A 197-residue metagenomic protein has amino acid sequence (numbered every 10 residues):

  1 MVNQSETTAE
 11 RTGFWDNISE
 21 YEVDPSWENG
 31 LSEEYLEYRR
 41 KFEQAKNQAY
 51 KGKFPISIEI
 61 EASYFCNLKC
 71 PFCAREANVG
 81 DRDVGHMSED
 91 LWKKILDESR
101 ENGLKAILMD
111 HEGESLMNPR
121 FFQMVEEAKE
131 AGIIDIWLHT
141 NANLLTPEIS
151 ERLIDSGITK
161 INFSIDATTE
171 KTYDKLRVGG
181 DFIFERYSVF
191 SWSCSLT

Functional and structural regions predicted by a protein language model:
V2-I161, K171-F190, C194: Conserved alpha-helical substructure of the radical SAM core
T168: Flexible loop/hinge segments that line or gate small-molecule binding clefts
T197: Basic phosphate/pyrophosphate-binding loop/patch that engages nucleotide-derived ligands
